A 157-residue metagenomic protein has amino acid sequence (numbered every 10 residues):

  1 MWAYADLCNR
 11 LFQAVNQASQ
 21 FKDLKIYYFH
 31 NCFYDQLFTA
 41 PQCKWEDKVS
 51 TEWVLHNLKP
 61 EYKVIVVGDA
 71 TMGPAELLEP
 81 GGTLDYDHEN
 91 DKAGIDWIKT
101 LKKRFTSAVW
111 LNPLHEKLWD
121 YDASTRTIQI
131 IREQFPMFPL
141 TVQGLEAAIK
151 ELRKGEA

Functional and structural regions predicted by a protein language model:
M1-F21: An amphipathic, basic-hydrophobic helix/alpha-beta surface used to engage anionic, phosphate-rich ligands or surfaces
W2-A3, V54, F138-Q143: Short, basic, helix/turn surface patches
Y4-N9, D35-A40, A75-E79, W119-S124: A short acidic (Asp/Glu
F12, N16, V54, G94-K99: Short amphipathic alpha-helical segments and helix-helix/interface helices
Q17, P41-C43, D87, I130: A generic membrane alpha-helix/interface feature
S19-L24, R104-S107: A generic structural motif
D23-I65, T71-L77, I95: Von Willebrand factor
P60, A70, P74-A157: Von Willebrand factor type A / integrin I
